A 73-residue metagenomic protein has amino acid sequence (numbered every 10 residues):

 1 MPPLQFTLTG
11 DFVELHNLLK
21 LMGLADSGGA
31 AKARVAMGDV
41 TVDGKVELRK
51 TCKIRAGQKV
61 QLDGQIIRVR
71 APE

Functional and structural regions predicted by a protein language model:
M1-V13: A detector for short, charged/polar N-terminal pre-domain segments
G10-A56: A basic, amphipathic helix-loop patch mediating RNA/tRNA/ribosome contacts
E47-E73: C-terminal structural segments of small proteins and small subunits
